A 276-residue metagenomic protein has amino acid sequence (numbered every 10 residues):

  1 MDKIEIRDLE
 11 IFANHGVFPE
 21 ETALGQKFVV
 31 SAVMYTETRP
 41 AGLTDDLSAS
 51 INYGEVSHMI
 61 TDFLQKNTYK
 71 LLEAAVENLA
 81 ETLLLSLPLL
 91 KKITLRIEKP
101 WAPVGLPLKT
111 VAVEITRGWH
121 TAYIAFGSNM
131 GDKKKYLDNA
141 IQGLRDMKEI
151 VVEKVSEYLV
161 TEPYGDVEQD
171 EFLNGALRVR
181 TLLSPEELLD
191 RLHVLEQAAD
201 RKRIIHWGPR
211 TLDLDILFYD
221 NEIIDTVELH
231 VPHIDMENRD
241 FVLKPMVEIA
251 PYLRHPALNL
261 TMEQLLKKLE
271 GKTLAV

Functional and structural regions predicted by a protein language model:
M1-I124, S128: N-terminal, polar/charged subdomain of small-to-medium soluble alpha/beta proteins
N14, S128-K134, Y219-E222: Short acidic, Gly/Ser-rich segments with clustered Asp/Glu that frequently serve as metal-coordination loops in enzyme
M34-T36, S128, R178-T181, D220-N221: Short beta-strand-to-loop capping motifs
E37-G42, W119-T121, Y164-E171, L189 (+1 more regions): Flexible, gly/pro- and Lys/Arg-enriched active-site loops
G42-G54, D146-S184: Short, surface-exposed acidic-centric catalytic microdomains
L79-L84, L144-R145, L192: Hydrophobic C-terminal alpha-helix "anchor/cap" residues
R96-P100, Y158-V160, L217-Y219: Short loop/turn motifs enriched for small/polar and acidic residues
W119-I150, S156-V160: N-terminal beta1-alpha1 ligand-phosphate binding loop
